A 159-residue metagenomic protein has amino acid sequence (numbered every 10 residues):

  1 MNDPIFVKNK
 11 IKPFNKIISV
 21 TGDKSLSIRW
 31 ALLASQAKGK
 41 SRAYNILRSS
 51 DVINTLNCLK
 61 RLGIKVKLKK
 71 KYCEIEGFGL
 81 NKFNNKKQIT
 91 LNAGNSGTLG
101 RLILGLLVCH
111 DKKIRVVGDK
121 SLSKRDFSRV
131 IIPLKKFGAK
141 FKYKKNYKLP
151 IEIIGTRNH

Functional and structural regions predicted by a protein language model:
M1-H159: Structural preference for solvent-exposed beta-strand-turn elements and adjacent flexible terminal/loop segments within
